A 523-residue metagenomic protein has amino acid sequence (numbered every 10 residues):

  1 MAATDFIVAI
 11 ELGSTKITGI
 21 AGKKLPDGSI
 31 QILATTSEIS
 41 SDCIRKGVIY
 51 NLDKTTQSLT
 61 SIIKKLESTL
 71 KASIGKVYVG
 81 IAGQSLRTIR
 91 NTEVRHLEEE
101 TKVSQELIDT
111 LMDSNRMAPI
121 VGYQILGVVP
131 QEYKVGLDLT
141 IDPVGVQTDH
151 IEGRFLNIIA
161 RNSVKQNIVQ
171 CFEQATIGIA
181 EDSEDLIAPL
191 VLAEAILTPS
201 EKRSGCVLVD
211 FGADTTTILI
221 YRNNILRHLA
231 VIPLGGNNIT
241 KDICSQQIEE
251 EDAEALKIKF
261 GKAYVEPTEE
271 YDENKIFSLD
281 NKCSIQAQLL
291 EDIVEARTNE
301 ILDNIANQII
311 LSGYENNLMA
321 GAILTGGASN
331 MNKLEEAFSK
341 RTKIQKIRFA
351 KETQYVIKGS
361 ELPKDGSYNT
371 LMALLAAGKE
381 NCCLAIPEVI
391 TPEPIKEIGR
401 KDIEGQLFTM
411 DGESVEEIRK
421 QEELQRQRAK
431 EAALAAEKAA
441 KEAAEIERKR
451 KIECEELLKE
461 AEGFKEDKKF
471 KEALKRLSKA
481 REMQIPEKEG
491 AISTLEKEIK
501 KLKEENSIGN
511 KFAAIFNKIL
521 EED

Functional and structural regions predicted by a protein language model:
M1-K16, I20-K76, I81-C206, A263 (+3 more regions): Nucleotide/phosphate-binding catalytic cleft detector across ATP-hydrolyzing and phosphate-transferring enzymes
A9-I10, G19, V79, F172 (+5 more regions): Residue-level signature of catalytic and energy-coupling elements of molecular machines, predominantly ATP/GTP-dependent
I10-K16, I81-A82, E201, L208-T215 (+3 more regions): A short acidic Gly-Thr/Ser loop motif
S68-T69, G83-Q84, N157, S163-E173 (+8 more regions): Phosphate-binding glycine-rich/basic clefts of nucleotide- and phosphate-handling proteins, predominantly
A72-G83, S312-G327: Short glycine-rich phosphate-binding loop at a beta-alpha junction
S312-E315, K333-R348, N381: ATP-binding/phosphotransfer module of carbohydrate and carboxylate kinases, centering on a glycine-rich
A350-I403: Glycine-rich phosphate-binding/hydrolytic loop that grips phosphoryl groups
I485-L495: Boundary/linker segments of alpha-helical solenoid repeat arrays
